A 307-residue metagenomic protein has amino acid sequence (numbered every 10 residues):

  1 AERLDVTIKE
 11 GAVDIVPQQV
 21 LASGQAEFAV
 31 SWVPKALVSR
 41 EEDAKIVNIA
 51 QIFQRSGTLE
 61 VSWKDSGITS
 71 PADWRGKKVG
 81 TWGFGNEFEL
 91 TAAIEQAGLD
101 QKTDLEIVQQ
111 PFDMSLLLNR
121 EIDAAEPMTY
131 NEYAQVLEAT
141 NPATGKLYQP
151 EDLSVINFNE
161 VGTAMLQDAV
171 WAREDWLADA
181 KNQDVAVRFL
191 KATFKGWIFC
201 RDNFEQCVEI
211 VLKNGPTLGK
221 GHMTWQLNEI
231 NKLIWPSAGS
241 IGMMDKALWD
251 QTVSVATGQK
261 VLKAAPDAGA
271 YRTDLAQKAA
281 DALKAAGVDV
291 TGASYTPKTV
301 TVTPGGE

Functional and structural regions predicted by a protein language model:
A1-N119, D123-Y130, I156-F158: Short, glycine-/small- and polar/acidic-enriched structural segments that line small-molecule recognition paths
A1-R3, S66-K77, Q149, A265 (+2 more regions): Immediate post-signal peptide segment of exported/extracytoplasmic ligand-binding proteins
E2, V20, G24, V38-S39 (+8 more regions): Structured segments of extracytoplasmic/periplasmic soluble domains in secreted or envelope-associated proteins
D5-V6, F28, I46, Q101 (+5 more regions): Residue-level detector of short coil/turn "hinge" positions at structural boundaries
P34, F112-S115, R120-T217: Pocket-lining segment of extracytoplasmic ligand-binding domains
S56, R75, E132, L166-D168 (+1 more regions): Residues that flank catalytic or metal-binding motifs in active/ligand-binding sites
D179-K263: Secondary-structure end/capping motifs
D250-E307: Conserved C-terminal helix/tail region of periplasmic/extracytoplasmic solute-binding proteins
